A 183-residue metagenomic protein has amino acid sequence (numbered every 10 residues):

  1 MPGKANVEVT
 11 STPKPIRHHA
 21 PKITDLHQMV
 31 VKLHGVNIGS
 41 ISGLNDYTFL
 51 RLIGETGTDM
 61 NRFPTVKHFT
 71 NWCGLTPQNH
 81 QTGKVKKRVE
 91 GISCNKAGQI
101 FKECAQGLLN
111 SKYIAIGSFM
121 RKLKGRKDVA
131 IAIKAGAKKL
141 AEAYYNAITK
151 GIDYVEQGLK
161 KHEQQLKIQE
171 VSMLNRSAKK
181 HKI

Functional and structural regions predicted by a protein language model:
M1-I183: A detector of single, family-specific signature residues that are central to catalytic or substrate-handling motifs
